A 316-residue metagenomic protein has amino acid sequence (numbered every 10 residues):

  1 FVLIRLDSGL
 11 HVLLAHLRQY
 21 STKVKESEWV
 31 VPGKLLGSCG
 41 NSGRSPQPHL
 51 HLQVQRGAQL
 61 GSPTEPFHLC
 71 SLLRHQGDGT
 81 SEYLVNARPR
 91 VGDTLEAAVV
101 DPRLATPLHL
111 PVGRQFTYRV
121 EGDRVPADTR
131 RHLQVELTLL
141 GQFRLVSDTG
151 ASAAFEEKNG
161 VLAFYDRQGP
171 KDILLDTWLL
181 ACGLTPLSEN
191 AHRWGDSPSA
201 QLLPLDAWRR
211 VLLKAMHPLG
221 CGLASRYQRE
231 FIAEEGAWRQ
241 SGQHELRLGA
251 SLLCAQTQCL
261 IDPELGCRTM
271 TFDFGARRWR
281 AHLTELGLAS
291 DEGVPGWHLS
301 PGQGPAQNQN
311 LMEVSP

Functional and structural regions predicted by a protein language model:
F1-R18: Zn2+-dependent peptidoglycan hydrolase active-site motif and core
F1-V2, P48-H51: Short aromatic-glycine-enriched beta-strand elements
S8-L10, A151, R277: Short acidic/polar mixed-charge low-complexity motifs
Q19-Y20, R44: A short acidic/small-residue loop/turn micro-motif
K23-S38: Short, well-structured beta-strand-loop connectors
K34-H49: Flexible, gly/ser-rich surface segments that form the specificity/activation loops bordering the active-site cleft
Q53-L174: Acidic, glycine-rich catalytic/binding loops that coordinate metals and/or anionic ligands
L174-L265, D273-H282, L286-G287, V294-V314: Preference for solvent-exposed, low-hydrophobicity sequence contexts
